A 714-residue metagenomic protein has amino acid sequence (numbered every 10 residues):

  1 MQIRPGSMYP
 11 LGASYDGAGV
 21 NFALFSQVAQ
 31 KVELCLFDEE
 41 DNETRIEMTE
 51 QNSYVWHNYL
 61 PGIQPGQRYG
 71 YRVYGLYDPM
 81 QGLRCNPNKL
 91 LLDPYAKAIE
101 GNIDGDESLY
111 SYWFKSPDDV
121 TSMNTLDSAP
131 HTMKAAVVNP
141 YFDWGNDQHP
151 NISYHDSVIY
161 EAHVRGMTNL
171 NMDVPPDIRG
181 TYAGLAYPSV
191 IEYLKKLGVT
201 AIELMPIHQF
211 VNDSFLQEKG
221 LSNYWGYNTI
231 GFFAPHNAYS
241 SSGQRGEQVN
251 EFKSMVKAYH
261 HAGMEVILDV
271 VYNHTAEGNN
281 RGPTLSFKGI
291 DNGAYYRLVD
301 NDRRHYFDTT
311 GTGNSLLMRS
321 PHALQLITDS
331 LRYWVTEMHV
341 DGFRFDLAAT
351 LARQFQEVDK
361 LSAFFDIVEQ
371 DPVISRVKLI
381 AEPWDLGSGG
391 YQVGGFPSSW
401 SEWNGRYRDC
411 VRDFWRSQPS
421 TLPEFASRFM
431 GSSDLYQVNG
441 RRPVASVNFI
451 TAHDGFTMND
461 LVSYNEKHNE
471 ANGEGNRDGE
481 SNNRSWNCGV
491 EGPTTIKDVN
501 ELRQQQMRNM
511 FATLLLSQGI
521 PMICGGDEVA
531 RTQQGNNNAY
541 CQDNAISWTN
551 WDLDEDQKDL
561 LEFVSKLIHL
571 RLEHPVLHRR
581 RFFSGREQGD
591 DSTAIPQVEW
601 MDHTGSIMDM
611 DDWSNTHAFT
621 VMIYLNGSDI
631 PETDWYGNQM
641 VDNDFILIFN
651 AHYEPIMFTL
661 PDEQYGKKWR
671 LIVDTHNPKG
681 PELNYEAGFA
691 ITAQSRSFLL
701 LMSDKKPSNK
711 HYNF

Functional and structural regions predicted by a protein language model:
M1-Y160, R165, T494, V499-Q504 (+3 more regions): Carbohydrate-interacting/catalytic domains
L24, Y71, A162, L204 (+9 more regions): Conserved, mostly hydrophobic/aromatic
S26-V28, E50-N52, G62-Q64, G75 (+19 more regions): Short, flexible loop/turn elements at secondary-structure junctions
G75-W144, D213-N228, G282-F307, L422 (+1 more regions): Core domains of carbohydrate- and sulfate-ester-processing enzymes
D78-G82, T168-L170, F210-S214, H274-E277 (+6 more regions): Short catalytic/ligand-binding loop motif for oxyanion handling, primarily in non-cytosolic enzymes, centered on
S128, H163-H339, L347-Q370, G390 (+1 more regions): Substrate-binding/active-site clefts of carbohydrate-active enzymes
V158-Y160, I202, V266-L268, F343 (+2 more regions): Hydrophobic faces of well-ordered beta-strands that scaffold small-molecule active sites in alpha/beta enzyme cores
K360-G525, A530, N538-Q542, P575-F582 (+5 more regions): Conserved alpha/beta catalytic core and glycan-binding cleft of carbohydrate-active enzymes
